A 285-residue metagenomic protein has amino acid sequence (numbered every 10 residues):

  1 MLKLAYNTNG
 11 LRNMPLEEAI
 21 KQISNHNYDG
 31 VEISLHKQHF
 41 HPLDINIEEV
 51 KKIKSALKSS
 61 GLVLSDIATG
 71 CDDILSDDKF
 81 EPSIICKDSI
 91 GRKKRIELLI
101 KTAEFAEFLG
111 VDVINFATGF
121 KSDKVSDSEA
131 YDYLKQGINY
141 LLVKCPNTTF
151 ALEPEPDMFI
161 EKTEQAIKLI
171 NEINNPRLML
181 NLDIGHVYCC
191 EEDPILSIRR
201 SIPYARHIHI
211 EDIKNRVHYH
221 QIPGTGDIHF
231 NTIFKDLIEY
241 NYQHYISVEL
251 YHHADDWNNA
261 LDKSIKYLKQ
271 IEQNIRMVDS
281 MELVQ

Functional and structural regions predicted by a protein language model:
M1-A5, R12-N27, K54-K58, L75 (+4 more regions): Histidine-acidic metal/acid-base catalytic patches
E17-E18, S59, L75-M179: Active-site acidic/histidine proton-transfer and metal-coordination neighborhood in alpha/beta enzyme cores
D29-S34, S65-T69, F116, I202-K214: Non-cysteine beta-strand/loop elements that form the S-adenosyl-L-methionine
E32-I33, L64-T69, L109-T118, L152-E153 (+1 more regions): Short beta-strand segments at enzyme active-site cores
S34-L57, T118-S122, H218: Glycine-rich, proline-tolerant flexible connector loops at the mouths of alpha/beta enzymes
Q38-H41, L75-S76, I84-I85, F120-S126 (+3 more regions): A short acidic, helix-capping loop that chelates divalent metal ions and anchors anionic groups
P42, N46-E49, D88-R95, D127-A130 (+5 more regions): Residue-level preference for long, well-ordered alpha-helices that form the structural scaffold of enzyme catalytic
V50-T69, K135-C145, F230-I233: Alpha-helix-loop-beta-strand connector modules within alpha/beta enzyme cores
